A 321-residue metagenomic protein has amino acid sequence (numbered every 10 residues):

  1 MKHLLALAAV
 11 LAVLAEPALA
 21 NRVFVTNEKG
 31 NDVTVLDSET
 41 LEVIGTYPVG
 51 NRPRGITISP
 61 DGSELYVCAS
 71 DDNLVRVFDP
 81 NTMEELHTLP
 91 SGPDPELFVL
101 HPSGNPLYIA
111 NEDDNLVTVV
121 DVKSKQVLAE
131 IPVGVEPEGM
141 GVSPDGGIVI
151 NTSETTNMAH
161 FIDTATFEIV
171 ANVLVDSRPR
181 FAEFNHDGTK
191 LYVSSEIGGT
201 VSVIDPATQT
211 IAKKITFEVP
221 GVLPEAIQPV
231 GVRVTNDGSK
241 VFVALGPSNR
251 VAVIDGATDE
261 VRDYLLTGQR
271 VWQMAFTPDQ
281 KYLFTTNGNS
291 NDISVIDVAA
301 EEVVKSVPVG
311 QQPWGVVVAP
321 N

Functional and structural regions predicted by a protein language model:
M1-L4: Positively charged n-region of N-terminal signal peptides that target proteins for export
A8, V13-N321: Predominantly soluble domains enriched in secretory-pathway, periplasmic, or organellar proteins
